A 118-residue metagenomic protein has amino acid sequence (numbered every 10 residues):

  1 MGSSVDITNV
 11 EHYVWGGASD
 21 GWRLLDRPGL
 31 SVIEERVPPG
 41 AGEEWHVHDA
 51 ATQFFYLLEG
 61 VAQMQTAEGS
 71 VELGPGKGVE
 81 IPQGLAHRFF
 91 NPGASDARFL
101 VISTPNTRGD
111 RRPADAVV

Functional and structural regions predicted by a protein language model:
M1-I33, E44, R111-V118: A short, N-terminal "cap"/entry segment at the start of jelly-roll beta-barrel domains of the cupin/DSBH fold
P28, Q65-G69: Short strand-coil-strand connectors
R36-V37, V47-M64: Short, conserved beta-strand element in jelly-roll/cupin
A41, A50-A51, G69, L85-A86 (+1 more regions): A generic "binding-loop/recognition-motif" signal
A41-A50, P105-R108: Short beta-strand/loop turn elements enriched in aromatics
Q63, Q83-G109: Ligand-binding loop in jelly-roll beta-barrel domains
E68-Q83: Short acidic-glycine-tyrosine-enriched beta hairpin
